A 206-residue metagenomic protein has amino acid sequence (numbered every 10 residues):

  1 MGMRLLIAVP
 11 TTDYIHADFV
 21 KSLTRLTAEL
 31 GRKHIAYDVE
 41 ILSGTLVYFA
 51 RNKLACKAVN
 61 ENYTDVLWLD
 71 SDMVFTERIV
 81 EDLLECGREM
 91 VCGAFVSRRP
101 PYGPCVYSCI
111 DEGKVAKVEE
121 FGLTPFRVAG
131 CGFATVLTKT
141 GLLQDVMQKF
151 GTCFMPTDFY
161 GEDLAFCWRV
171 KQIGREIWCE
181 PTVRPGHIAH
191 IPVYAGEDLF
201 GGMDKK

Functional and structural regions predicted by a protein language model:
M1-F49: N-proximal low-complexity "stem/linker" segments adjacent to membrane-targeting elements
G2, G141, D145-K206: C-terminal catalytic/acceptor-binding lobe
S22-R25, K53, D82, A165: Alpha-helical elements of Rossmann-like donor-binding domains used by nucleotide-donor carbohydrate transfer enzymes
I41-S43, A94, P181: Residue-level recognition of beta-strand->loop/alpha-helix junctions
N52-D65: Active-site nucleotide-sugar/metal-binding loop of Leloir-type enzymes
A55, T76-M155: Conserved catalytic core of nucleotide-sugar-dependent glycosyltransferases
Y63-V74: Short beta-strand-to-loop acidic/aromatic patch adjacent to the donor-nucleotide binding site
